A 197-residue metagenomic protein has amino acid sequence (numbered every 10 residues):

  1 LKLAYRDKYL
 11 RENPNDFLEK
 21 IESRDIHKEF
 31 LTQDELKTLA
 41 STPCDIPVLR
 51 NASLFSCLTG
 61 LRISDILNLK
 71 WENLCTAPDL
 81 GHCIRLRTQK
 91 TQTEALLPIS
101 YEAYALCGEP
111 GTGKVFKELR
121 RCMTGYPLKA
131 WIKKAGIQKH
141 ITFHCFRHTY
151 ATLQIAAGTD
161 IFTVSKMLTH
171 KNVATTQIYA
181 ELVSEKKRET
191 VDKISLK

Functional and structural regions predicted by a protein language model:
R6, L10-I63, L67: Basic, Lys/Arg- and aromatic-enriched nucleic-acid-binding interface segment
F17-E35, N68-C107: Conserved tyrosine-mediated DNA breakage-rejoining catalytic core shared by Y-recombinases
F30, T88-Q92, L168-K193: Catalytic-site neighborhood detector that most strongly recognizes the C-terminal catalytic loop/helix of tyrosine
T38, A95-P98, A105, E109 (+1 more regions): DNA/chromatin major-groove-contacting recognition/catalytic segments
R50, L61, I141, G158-T159: Residue-level signal for the short linker/turn that defines the boundary of a DNA-recognition helix
L54, L58, D65, R147-K171 (+2 more regions): C-terminal catalytic core of tyrosine-transesterase DNA break-rejoin enzymes
N73-L80, Q138-K139, T159-I178, E189: Short, polar N-cap/turn motifs at the start of nucleic acid-interacting alpha helices
P98-Q138: Active-site/catalytic core of tyrosine-dependent DNA strand-transfer enzymes
